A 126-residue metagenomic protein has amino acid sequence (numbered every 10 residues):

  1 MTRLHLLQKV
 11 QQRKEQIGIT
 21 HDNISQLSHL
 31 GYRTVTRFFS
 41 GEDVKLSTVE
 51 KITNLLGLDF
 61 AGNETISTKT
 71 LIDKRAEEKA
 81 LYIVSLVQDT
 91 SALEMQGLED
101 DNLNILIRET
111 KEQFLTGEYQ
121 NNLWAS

Functional and structural regions predicted by a protein language model:
M1-I17: A short, Lys/Arg-rich alpha-helix, primarily the initiator
L7, T36-R37, L46, E50: Key DNA-contacting residues within the recognition helix of helix-turn-helix
K14, F38-F39, L56: DNA major-groove recognition helix of helix-turn-helix
T20-S25: Short alpha-helical "recognition helix" segments of helix-turn-helix
Q26-V44: Recognition helix of helix-turn-helix/homeodomain-like DNA-binding domains that insert into the DNA major groove
L46-N63: DNA major-groove recognition helix of helix-turn-helix/homeodomain DNA-binding modules
E64-N102, R108-K111: Short, charged recognition helix plus adjacent turn of helix-turn-helix-like nucleic-acid-binding domains
